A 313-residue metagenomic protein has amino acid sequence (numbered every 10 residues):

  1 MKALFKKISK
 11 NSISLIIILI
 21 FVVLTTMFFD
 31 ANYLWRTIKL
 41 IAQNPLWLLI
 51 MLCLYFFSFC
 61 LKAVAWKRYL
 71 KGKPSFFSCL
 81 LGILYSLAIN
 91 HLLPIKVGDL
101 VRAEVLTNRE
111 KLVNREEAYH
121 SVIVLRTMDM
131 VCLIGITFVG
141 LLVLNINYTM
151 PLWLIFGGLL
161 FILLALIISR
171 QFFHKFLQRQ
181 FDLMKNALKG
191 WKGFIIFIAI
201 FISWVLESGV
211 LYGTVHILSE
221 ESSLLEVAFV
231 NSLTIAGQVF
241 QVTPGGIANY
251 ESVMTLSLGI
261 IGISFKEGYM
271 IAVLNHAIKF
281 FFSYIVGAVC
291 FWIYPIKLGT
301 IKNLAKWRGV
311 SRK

Functional and structural regions predicted by a protein language model:
M1-L84, L142-V239, M270-V273, I278-K313: Predominantly cytoplasmic-facing regulatory/coupling regions of multi-pass membrane proteins
K73-P74, R109-E110, L218-S219, L258-I263: Short helix-loop-helix connector
S78-G82, D99-L100, L112-V124, I263-L274: Membrane-interface alpha-helices at helix entry/exit sites of multi-pass transporters
I89-L93, V97, Y119-F138, V273-V286: Membrane-embedded alpha-helical segments of transport systems, primarily multispan ion/solute transporters
I89-P94, S232-E251: Transmembrane alpha-helix interface/packing and boundary motifs in multi-pass membrane proteins, characterized by
V97-R109, P244-G259, V289: Re-entrant/interfacial helical elements at transmembrane boundaries that shape and gate the permeation pathway
L106-I146, M150-F156: Hydrophobic alpha-helical segments and helix pairs
V242-G245, M254-H276: Hydrophobic alpha-helical transmembrane segments in multi-pass integral membrane proteins
